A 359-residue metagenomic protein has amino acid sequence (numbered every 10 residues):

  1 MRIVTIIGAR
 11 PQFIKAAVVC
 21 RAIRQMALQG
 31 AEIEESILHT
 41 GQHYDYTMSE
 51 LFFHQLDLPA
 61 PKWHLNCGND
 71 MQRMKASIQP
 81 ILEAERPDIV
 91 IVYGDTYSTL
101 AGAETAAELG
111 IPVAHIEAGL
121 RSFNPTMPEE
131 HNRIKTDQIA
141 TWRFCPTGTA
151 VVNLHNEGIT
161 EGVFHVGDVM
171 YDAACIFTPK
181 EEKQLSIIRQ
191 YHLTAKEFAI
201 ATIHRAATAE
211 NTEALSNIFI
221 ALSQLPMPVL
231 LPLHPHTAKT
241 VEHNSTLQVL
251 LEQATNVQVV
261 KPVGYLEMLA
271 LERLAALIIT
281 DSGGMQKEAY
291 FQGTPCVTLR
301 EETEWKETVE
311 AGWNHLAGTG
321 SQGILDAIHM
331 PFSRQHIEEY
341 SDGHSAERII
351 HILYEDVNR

Functional and structural regions predicted by a protein language model:
V4-I7, F13-G30, L51-H54, H64-G158: Active-site and donor-binding regions of nucleotide-sugar-utilizing enzymes
G41-P59: N-terminal beta-loop-helix "entrance" segment that forms/cooperates in small-molecule cofactor or anionic ligand
Q42, E50, E182-L274: Donor-nucleotide binding loops and adjacent catalytic segments primarily of GT-B fold Leloir glycosyltransferases
H43-T47, N66, I139-N211: A nucleotide-sugar donor-handling region in carbohydrate enzymes
L56, Y290-H336: Nucleotide-sugar donor-binding patch of glycosyltransferase catalytic domains
W63-C67, C145, F164-H165, Q258-K261 (+1 more regions): Short acidic-hydrophobic, aromatic-tinged amphipathic segments that line or gate anion-handling sites
V92-Y93, L100-A103, H115-I116, R143 (+1 more regions): A donor-sugar binding/catalytic signature common to diverse glycosyltransferases and related nucleotide-sugar
T149, H315-R359: Leloir-type glycosyltransferase catalytic cores
